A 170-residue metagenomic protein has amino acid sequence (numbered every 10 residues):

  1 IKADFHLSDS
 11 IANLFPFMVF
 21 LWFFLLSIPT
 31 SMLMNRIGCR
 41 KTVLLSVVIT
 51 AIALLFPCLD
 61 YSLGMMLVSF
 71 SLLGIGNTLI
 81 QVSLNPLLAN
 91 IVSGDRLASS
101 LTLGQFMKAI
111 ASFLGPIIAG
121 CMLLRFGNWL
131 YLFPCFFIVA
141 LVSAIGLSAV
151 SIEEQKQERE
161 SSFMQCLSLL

Functional and structural regions predicted by a protein language model:
I1-S10: Short amphipathic helix-loop junctions that connect adjacent transmembrane helices in Major Facilitator Superfamily/SLC
N13-F20: Short hydrophobic/aromatic, small-residue-rich stretches within specific transmembrane helices of secondary active
F20-I28, F113: Residue-level signature of mid-helix packing/kink "hotspots" within the transmembrane helices of 12-pass Major
L25-G64: Conserved MFS/SLC helix-loop-helix module at the cytosolic interface between two early adjacent transmembrane helices
A53-P57, L73, L147: MFS-fold secondary transporters
S69-F106: Cytoplasmic helix-loop-helix junction between adjacent transmembrane helices in 12-TM secondary transporters
S100-I152: Helix-loop-helix hairpin linking two adjacent transmembrane segments in secondary transporters
E154-L170: Juxtamembrane intracellular "pre-TM" segments in multi-pass secondary transporters
